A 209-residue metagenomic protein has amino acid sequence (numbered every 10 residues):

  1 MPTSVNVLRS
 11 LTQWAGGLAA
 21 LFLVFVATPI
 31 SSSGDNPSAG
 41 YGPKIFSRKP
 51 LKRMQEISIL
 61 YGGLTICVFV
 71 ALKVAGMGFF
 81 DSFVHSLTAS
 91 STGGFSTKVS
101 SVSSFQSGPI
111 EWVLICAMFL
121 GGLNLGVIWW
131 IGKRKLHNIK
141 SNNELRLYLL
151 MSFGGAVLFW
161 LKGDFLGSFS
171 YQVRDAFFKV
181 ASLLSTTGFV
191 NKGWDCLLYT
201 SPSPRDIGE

Functional and structural regions predicted by a protein language model:
M1-E209: Membrane-proximal intracellular helices of multi-pass ion channels
